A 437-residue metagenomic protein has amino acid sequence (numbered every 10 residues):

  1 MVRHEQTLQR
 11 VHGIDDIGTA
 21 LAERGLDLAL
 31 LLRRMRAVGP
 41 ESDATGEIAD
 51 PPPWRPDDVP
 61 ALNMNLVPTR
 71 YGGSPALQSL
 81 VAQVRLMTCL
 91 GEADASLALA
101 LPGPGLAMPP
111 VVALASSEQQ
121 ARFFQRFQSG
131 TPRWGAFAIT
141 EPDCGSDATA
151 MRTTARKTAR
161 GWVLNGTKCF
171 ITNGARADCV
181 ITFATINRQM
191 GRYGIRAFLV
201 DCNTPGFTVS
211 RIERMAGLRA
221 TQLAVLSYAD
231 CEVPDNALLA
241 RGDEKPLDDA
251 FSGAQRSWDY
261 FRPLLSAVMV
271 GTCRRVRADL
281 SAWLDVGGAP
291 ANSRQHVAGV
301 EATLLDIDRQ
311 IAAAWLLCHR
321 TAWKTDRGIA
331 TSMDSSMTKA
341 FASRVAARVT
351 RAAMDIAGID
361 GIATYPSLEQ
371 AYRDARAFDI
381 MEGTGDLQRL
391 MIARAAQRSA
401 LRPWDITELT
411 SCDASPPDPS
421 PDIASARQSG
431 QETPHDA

Functional and structural regions predicted by a protein language model:
M1-L101, R402-P403, L409-A437: Amphipathic, small/basic residue-rich leader segments at the start of a protein or domain
T19, R211-I311, F378, D436: Glycine-rich beta->alpha junctions and the first turn(s) of the following alpha-helix
R33-G46, S281-A289, I311-A342, T350 (+1 more regions): C-terminal helix-coil-helix/basic helical segment that borders enzyme active sites and/or dimer interfaces and provides
V59-T131, N173-C179, T325, I329: Internal helix-loop-helix
G130-I139: A short, Trp-centered hydrophobic/proline-enriched beta-strand micro-motif
A155-R156: A structural signal for short hydrophobic beta-strand segments in well-ordered beta-sheet cores
N165-V209: A short core secondary-structure module
S336-A426, E432-D436: Alpha-helix capping/hinge segments and adjacent helical runs
